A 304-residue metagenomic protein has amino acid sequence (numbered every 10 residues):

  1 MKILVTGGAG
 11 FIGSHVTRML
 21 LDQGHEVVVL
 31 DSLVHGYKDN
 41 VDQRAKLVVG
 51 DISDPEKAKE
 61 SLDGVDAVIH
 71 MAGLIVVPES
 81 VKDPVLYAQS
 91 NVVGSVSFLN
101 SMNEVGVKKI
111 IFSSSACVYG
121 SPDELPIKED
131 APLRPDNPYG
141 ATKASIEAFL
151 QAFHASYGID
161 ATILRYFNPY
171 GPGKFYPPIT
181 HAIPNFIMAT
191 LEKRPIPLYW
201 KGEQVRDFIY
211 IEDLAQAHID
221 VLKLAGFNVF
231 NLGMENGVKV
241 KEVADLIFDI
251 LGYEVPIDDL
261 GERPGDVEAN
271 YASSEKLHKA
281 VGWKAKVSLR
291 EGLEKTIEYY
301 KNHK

Functional and structural regions predicted by a protein language model:
M1-P169, V287: N-terminal Rossmann-like NAD(P)+-binding domain of SDR-like oxidoreductases, especially those catalyzing
V41, T142, F175-I179, N236 (+1 more regions): Residue-level signature of the cytosolic catalytic core of signaling kinases
E56-K59, D66, P78, V85 (+8 more regions): Residues in well-ordered alpha-helical elements
F98, L150, F186, L277-H278: Structural element of the ATP-grasp superfamily
P138, I146, I179, V240 (+1 more regions): Conserved donor sugar-nucleotide recognition element shared by glycan-biosynthetic enzymes
S145, F149, F153, F186 (+2 more regions): Hydrophobic alpha-helix immediately C-terminal to the catalytic Tyr-X-X-X-Lys motif of short-chain
T190-K304: C-terminal substrate-binding subdomain of Rossmann-fold SDR/epimerase-dehydratase oxidoreductases
